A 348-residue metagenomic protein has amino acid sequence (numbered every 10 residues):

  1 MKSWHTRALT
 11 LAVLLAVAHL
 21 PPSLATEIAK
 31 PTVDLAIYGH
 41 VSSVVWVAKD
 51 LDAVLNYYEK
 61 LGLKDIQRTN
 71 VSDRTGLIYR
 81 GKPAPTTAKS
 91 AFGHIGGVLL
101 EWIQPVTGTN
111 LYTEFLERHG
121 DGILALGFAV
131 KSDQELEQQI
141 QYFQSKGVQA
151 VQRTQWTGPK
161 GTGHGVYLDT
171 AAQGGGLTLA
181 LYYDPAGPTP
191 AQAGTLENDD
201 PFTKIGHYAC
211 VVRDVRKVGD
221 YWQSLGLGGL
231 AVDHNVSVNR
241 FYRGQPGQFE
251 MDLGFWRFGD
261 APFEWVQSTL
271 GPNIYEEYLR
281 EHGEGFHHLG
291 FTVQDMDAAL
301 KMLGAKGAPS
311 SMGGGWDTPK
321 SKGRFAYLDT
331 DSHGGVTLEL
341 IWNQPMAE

Functional and structural regions predicted by a protein language model:
M1-T10: Bacterial N-terminal signal peptides that target proteins for export
V17-L24: C-terminal segment of classical bacterial N-terminal signal peptides
A25-D52, G122-F128, A186-R216, G226 (+2 more regions): N-terminal beta-strand motif that seeds the catalytic metal site of vicinal oxygen chelate
T26-D34, E101, E137-P201, G254-F255 (+2 more regions): Vicinal oxygen chelate
V41-K49, S90-V98, T107, E114-E135 (+3 more regions): Vicinal oxygen chelate
V45, Y57, I103-P105, E114 (+9 more regions): A structural feature that tracks compact, well-ordered secondary-structure segments with a strong bias toward
D50-D65, E135-G147, D214-G229, D297-K306: Amphipathic alpha-helical segments
T69-T87, T107-L124, V151-G165, H234-Q248 (+2 more regions): A cross-kingdom feature marking solvent-exposed beta-strand/loop segments within repeated, beta-rich binding/scaffold
